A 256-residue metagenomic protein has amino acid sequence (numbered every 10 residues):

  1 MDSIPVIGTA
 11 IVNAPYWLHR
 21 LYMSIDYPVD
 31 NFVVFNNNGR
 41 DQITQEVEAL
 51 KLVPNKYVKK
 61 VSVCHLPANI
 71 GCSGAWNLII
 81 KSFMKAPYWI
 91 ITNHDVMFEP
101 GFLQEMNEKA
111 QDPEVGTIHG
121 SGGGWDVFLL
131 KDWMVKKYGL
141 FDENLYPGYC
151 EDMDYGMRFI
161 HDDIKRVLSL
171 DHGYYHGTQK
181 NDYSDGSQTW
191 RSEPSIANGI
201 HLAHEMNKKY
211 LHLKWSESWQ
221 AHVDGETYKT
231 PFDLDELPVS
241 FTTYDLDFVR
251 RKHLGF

Functional and structural regions predicted by a protein language model:
N13-Y27: Short, well-formed alpha-helical segments that are part of the catalytic scaffolds of diverse glycosyltransferases
Y22, N77, A86, P100-Q111 (+2 more regions): Short alpha-helix within the catalytic core of nucleotide-sugar-dependent glycosyltransferases
D26-C64: Acidic donor-binding segment of Leloir-type glycosyltransferases
L66-F83: Glycine-rich, basic loop-to-helix element that forms the pyrophosphate-binding segment of sugar-nucleotide handling
A86-M97: Short beta-strand-to-loop acidic/aromatic patch adjacent to the donor-nucleotide binding site
V96-V127: Conserved donor NDP-sugar-binding/catalytic core segment of glycosyltransferases
L130-Y149, R158-I164, L168-S169: Aromatic-glycine-rich donor-binding/catalytic loop that engages nucleotide-sugar donors across glycosyltransferases
M153-F256: C-terminal catalytic/acceptor-binding lobe
